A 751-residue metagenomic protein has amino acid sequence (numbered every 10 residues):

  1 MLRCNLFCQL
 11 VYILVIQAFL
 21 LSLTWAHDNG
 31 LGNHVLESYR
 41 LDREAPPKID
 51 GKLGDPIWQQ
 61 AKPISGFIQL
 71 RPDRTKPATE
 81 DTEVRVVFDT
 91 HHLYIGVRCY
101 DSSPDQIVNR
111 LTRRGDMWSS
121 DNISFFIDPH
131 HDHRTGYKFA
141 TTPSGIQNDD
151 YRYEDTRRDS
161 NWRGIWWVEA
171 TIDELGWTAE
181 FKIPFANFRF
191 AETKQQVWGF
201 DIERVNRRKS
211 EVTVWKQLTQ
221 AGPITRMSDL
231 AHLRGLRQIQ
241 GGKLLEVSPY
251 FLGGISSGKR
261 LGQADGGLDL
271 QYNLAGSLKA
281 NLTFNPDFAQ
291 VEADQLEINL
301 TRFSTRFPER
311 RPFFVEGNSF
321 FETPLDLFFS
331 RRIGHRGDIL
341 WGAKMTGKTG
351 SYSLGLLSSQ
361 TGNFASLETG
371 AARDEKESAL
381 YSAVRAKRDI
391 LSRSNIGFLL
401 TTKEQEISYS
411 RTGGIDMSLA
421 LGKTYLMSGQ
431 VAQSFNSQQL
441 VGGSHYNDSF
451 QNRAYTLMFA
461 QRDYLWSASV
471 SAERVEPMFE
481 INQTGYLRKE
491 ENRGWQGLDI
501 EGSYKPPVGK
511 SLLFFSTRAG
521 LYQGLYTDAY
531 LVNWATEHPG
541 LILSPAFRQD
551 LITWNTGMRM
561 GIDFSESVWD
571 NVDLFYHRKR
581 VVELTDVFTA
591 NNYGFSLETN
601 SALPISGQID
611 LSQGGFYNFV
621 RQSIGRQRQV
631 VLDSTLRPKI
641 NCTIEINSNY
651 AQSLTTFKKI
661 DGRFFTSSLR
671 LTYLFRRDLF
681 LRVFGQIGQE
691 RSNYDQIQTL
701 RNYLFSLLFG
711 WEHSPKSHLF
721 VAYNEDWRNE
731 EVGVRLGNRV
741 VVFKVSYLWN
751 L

Functional and structural regions predicted by a protein language model:
M1-C8: N-terminal secretory signal peptides that target proteins for export/translocation
Q9-S22: Bacterial N-terminal signal peptides
A26-D389, I407: Structural preference for beta-rich elements and adjacent junctions enriched in aromatics
H91-L93, T135, W177, K194-W198 (+15 more regions): Outer-envelope beta-barrel architecture signal
E192-Q195, R260-G262, S408-S410, V587-F588 (+2 more regions): Short glycine/proline-enriched turns and hinge-like loops at secondary-structure junctions
Q217-Q240, G362-A420, F564-Q629, T635: Outer-membrane beta-barrel transmembrane domain signature of Gram-negative proteins, especially the mid-to-C-terminal
Q240, D269-Q271, K279, F288-E537 (+1 more regions): Catalytic-domain carbohydrate-binding cleft regions of carbohydrate-active enzymes
D338-L340, Q430-L751: Exposed, low-structure sequence patches enriched in small/polar residues
